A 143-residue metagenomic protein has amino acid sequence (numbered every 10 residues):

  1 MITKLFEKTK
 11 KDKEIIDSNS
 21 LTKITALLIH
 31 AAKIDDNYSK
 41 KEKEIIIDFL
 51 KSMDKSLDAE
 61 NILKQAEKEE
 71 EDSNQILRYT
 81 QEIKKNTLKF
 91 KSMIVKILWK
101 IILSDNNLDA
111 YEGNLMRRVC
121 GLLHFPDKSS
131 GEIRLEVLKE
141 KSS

Functional and structural regions predicted by a protein language model:
M1-S143: Small-residue-enriched hydrophobic alpha-helices in membranes
